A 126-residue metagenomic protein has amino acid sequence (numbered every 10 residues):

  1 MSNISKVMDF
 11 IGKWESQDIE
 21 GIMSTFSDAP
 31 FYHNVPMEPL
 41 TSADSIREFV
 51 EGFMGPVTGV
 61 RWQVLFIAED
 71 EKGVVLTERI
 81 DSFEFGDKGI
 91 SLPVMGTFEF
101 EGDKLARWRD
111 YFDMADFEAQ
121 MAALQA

Functional and structural regions predicted by a protein language model:
M1-D28, A123-A126: Short, low-complexity N-terminal intrinsically disordered segments enriched in polar/charged residues
S2, S45, I90: Soluble or luminal CAZymes and related metallo-dependent hydrolases
V7-F10, I22-M23, P30, S42 (+4 more regions): Hydrophobic pocket/interface hotspot
F10-K13, H33, F83: Alpha-helix C-capping/helix-to-loop hinge sites
I11, I19-E20, V35, P93-G96: Short, charged low-complexity linear motifs
I19-G73: A solvent-exposed, acidic/Ser-Thr-rich amphipathic alpha-helical stretch
E51-A126: A beta-strand edge to alpha-helix "cap/lid" segment located at domain peripheries
